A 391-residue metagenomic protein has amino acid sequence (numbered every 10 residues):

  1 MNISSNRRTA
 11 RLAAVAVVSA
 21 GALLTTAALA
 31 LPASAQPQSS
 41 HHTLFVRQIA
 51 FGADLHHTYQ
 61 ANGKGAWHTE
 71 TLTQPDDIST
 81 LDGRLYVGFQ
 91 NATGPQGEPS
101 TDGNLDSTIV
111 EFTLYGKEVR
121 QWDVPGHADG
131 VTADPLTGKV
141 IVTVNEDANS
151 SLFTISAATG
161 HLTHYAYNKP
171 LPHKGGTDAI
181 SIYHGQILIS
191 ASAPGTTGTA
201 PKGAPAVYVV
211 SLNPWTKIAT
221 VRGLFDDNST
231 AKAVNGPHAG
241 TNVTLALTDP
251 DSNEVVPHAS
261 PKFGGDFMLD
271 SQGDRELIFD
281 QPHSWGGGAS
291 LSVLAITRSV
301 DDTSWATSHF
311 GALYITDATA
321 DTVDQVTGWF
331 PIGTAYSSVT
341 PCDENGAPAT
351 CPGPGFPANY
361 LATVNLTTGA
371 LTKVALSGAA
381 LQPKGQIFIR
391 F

Functional and structural regions predicted by a protein language model:
N2-A16, L24-R47: C-terminal region of N-terminal signal peptides and the immediate post-cleavage residues of exported proteins
S39-F391: Sequence/structural signature of beta-propeller domains
